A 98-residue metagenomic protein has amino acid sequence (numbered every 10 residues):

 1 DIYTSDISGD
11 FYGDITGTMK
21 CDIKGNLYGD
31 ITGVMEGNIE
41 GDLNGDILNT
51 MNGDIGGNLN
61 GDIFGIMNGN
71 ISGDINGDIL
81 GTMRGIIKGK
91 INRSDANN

Functional and structural regions predicted by a protein language model:
D1-N98: Extended beta-solenoid/beta-helix repeat architectures
